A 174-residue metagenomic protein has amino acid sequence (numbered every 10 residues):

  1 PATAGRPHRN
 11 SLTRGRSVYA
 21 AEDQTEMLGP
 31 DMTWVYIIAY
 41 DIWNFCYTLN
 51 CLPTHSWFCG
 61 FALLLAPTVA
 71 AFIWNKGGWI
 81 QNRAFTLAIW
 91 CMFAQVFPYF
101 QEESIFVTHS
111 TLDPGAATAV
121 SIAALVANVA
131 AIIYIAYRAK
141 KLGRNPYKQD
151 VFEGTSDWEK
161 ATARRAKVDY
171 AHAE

Functional and structural regions predicted by a protein language model:
P1-G77: Generic multipass alpha-helical transmembrane bundles of integral membrane proteins
C59-H172: C-terminal transmembrane-bundle signature of multipass membrane proteins, characterized by strong activation on
